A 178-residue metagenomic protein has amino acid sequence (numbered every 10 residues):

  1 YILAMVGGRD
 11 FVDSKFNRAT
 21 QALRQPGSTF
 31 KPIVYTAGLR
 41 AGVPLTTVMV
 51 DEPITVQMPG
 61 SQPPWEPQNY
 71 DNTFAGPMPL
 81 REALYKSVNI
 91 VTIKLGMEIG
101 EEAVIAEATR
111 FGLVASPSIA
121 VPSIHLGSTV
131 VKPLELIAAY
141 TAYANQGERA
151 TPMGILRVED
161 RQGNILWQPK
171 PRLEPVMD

Functional and structural regions predicted by a protein language model:
Y1-V12, A106, F111, G154-D160: A short, well-structured edge-of-sheet supersecondary motif
L3-M5, T47-V50, E82, K94 (+5 more regions): Structural recognition of the beta-strand scaffold that forms the well-ordered cores of secreted hydrolase catalytic
D10-A22: A short, polar/charged loop-to-alpha-helix boundary motif
F11-D13, L39, T46, G112-P117: Proteins synthesized as precursors that undergo proteolytic processing into mature forms
Q21, I90-T92, V121-S123: Short, solvent-exposed beta-strand edge segments and adjacent coil->beta transition regions
L23-D51, A83, A139-Y143: Active-site SXXK
V43-V104, R149, R161-D178: Conserved catalytic neighborhood of penicillin-recognizing serine enzymes
R110-G163, K170-V176: Active-site-proximal helix/loop microenvironment of the serine DD-peptidase/beta-lactamase transpeptidase fold
